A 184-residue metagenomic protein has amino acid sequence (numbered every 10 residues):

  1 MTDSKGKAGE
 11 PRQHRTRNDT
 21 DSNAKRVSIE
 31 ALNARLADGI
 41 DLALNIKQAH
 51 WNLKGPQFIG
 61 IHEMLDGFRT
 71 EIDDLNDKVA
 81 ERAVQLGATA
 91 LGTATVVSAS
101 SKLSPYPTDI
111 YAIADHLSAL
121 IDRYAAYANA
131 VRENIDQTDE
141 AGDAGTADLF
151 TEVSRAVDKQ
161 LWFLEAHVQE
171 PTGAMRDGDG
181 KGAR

Functional and structural regions predicted by a protein language model:
T2-D3, F58, T70, A90 (+4 more regions): Long, contiguous binding/interaction regions
G6-Q13, A83-A112: Carboxylate-rich helix-loop segments that flank metal/cofactor sites and access channels in metalloenzymes
Q13-R35, I113, L117: Disorder-to-helix initiation segments
T20-V27, L42-G67, R132-G145: Helix-loop segments that flank and shape redox-cofactor active sites
L36, A43, H50, R69 (+6 more regions): A structural signal for well-ordered alpha-helices, especially hydrophobic packing surfaces of coiled-coils
K54-V96: Conserved alpha-helical segments that form or flank metal/cofactor-binding pockets of metalloenzymes
T95-E152: Acidic/histidine-rich alpha-helical segments that form the ligand environment of transition-metal centers
Y127-R184: Preference for long, well-ordered alpha-helical segments
